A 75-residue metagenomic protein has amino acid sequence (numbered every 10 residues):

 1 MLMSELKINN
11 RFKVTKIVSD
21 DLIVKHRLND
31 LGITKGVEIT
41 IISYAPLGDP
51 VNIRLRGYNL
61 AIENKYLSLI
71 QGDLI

Functional and structural regions predicted by a protein language model:
M1-L2, I75: Absolute protein N-terminus
F12, A45-I75: C-terminal structural segments of small proteins and small subunits
I23-R27: Short alpha-helix capping/helix-loop boundary micro-motifs
G32, S43: Conserved functional loop/turn residues at catalytic and ligand-binding sites
